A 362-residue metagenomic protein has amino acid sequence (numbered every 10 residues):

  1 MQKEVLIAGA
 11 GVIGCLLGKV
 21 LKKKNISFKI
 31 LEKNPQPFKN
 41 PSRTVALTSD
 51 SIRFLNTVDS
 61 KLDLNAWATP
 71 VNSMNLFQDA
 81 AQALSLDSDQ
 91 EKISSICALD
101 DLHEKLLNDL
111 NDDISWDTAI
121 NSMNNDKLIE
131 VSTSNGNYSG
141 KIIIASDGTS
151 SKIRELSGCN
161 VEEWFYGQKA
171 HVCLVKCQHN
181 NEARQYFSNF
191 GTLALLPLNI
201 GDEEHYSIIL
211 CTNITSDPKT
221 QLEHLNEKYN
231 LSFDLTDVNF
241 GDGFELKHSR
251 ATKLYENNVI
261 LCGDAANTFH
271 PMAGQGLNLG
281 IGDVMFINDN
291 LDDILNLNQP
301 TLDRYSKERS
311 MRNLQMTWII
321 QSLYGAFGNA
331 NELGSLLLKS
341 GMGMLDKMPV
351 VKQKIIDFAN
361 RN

Functional and structural regions predicted by a protein language model:
E4-L6, A10-N72, D100: Glycine-rich FAD cofactor-binding loop and adjacent beta-loop-alpha segment at the N-terminus of flavoprotein
V5, F28, N137, K141-I143 (+1 more regions): Hydrophobic "anchor" residues on beta-strands that sit immediately upstream of conserved functional sites
A8, L31, S146, G263-D264 (+1 more regions): Active-site flanking residues adjacent to catalytic metal/cofactor-binding acidic residues
G9-G14, G148, G263, G276: Conserved phosphate-binding and hydrolysis motifs of nucleotide-dependent enzymes
R53-T57, L64-L156, E163-V172: Conserved N-terminal helical subregion
L55, I143-G241: Conserved FAD-binding catalytic core of PHBH/FMO-like flavoproteins
S216-Q299: FAD/FMN-dependent oxidoreductases across multiple families
D289-N362: C-terminal helical "tail/cap" subdomain of flavin- and related membrane-associated enzymes
